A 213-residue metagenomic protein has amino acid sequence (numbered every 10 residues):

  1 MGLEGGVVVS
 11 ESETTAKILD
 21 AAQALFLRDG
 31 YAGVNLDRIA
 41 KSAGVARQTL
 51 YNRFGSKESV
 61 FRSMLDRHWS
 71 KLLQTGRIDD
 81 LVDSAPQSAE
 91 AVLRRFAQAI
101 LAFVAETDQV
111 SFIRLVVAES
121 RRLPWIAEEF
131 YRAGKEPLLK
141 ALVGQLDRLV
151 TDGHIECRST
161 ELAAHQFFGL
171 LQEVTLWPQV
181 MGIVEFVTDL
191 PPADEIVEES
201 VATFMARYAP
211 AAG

Functional and structural regions predicted by a protein language model:
M1-G5, R95, E136, K140 (+3 more regions): C-terminal peripheral helix-coil segments that are non-catalytic and often amphipathic
K17, L25-S59, S63-R67: Helix-turn-helix
I18-F26, I100, F204: Short hydrophobic clusters on alpha-helical segments that form packing/core surfaces in small helical domains
Y31-A32, I126, I155: Conserved hydrophobic residue
S56, E106, R122-P124: Short loop-to-helix capping motifs
D66-E90, Q179-T188: Short, flexible, glycine-rich and Lys/Arg-enriched loop motifs at helix boundaries that contact anionic partners
G76-I113, T160-F167: Hydrophobic alpha-helical connector segments
A102-F103, S111, L115-V117, W125-T151 (+1 more regions): Amphipathic alpha-helical packing segments from all-alpha helical-bundle domains
